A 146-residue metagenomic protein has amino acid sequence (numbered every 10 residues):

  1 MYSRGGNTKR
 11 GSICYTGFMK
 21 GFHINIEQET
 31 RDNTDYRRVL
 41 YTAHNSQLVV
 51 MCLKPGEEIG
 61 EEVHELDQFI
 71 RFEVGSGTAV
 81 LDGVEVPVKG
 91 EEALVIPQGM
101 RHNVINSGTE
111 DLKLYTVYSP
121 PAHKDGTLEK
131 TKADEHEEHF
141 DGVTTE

Functional and structural regions predicted by a protein language model:
R10-N45, E129-E146: A short, N-terminal "cap"/entry segment at the start of jelly-roll beta-barrel domains of the cupin/DSBH fold
R38-T42, M51, I59-H64, I105-S107: Short histidine-centered beta-strand/loop micro-motifs that create catalytic or ligand/metal-coordination sites
Q47, F69, S76-T78, E85 (+2 more regions): Structural motif
C52-K54, V63-A79, V117: Short, conserved beta-strand element in jelly-roll/cupin
I59-E61, A79-V80, I96, H102-G108: Short beta-strand His + acidic residue motifs that chelate non-heme Fe in jelly-roll/DSBH and cupin folds
V84-Q98: Short acidic-glycine-tyrosine-enriched beta hairpin
Q98-K124: Ligand-binding loop in jelly-roll beta-barrel domains
